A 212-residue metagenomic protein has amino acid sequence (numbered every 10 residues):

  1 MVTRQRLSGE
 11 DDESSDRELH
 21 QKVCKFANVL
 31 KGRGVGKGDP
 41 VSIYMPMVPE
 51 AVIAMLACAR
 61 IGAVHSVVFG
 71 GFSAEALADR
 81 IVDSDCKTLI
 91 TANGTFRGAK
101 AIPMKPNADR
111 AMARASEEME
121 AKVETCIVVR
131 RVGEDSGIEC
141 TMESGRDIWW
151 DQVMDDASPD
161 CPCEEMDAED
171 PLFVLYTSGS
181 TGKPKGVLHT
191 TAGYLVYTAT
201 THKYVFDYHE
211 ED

Functional and structural regions predicted by a protein language model:
M1-L56, S73-A78, R146-D155, T190-A192: Conserved AMP-binding/adenylate-forming core of the ANL superfamily
E10-E18, E164-E165, L172-V196: Conserved AMP-binding A3 loop
V41, C58, P171, T177-S180 (+1 more regions): Conserved S/T- and glycine-rich ATP-binding loop of Class I adenylate-forming
P46-M47, A74-A76, I81, K87-T91 (+4 more regions): Hydrophobic, small-residue-rich alpha-helical packing segments that form membrane-like cores
P49-F69, A76-A78, T198-Y204: Hydrophobic alpha-helical segments in the ANL/AMP-binding
R60-Q152: Structural core segment of the AMP-binding/adenylate-forming
V123-E134, T141-Y176, K183, T198 (+1 more regions): Conserved pre-ATP/AMP-binding loop-to-beta segment of ANL
